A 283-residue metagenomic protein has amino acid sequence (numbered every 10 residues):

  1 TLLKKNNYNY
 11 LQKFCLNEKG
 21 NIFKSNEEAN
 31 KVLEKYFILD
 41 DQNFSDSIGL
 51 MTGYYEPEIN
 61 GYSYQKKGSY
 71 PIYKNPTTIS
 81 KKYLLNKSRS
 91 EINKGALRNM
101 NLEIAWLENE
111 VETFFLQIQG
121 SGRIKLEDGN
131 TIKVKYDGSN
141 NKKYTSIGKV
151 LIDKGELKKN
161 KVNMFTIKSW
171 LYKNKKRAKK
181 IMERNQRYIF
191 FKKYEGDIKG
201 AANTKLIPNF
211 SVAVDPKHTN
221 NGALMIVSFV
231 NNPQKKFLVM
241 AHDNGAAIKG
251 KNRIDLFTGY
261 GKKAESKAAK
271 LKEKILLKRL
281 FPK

Functional and structural regions predicted by a protein language model:
T1-K283: Solvent-exposed, well-ordered loop and adjacent helix/strand elements within mature globular domains that form
